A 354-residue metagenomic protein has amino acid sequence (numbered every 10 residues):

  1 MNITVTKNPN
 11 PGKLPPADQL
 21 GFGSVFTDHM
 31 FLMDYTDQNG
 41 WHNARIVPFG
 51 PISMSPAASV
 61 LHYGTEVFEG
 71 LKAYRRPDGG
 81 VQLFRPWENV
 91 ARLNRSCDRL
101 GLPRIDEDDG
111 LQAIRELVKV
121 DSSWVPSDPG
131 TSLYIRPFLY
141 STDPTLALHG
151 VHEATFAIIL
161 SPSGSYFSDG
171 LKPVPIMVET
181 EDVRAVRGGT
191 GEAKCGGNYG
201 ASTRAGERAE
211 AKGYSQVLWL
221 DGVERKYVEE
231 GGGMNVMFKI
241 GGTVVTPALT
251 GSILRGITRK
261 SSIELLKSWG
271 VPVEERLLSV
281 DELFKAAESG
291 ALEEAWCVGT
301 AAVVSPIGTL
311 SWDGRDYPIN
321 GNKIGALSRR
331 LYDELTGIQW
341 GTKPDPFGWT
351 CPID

Functional and structural regions predicted by a protein language model:
M1-L117, F138, T145-D354: Helix-start/capping segments and mature chain N-termini
P126-R136, Y140: Extended, Lys/Arg-enriched charged tracts that mediate electrostatic binding to polyanionic substrates
